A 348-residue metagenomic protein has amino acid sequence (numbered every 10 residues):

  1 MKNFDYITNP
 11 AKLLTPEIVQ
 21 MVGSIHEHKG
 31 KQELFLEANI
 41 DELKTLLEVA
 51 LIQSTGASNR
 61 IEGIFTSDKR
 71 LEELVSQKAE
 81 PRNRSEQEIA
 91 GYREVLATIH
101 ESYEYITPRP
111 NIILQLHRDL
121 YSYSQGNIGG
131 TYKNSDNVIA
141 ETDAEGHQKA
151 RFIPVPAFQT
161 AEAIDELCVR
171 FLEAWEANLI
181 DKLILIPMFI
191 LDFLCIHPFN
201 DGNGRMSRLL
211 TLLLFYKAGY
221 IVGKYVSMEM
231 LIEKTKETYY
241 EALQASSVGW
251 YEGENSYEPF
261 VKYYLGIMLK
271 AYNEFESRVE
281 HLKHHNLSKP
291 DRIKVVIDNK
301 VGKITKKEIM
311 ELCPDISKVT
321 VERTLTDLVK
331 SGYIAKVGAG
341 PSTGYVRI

Functional and structural regions predicted by a protein language model:
M1-I348: FIC/Doc superfamily catalytic core
